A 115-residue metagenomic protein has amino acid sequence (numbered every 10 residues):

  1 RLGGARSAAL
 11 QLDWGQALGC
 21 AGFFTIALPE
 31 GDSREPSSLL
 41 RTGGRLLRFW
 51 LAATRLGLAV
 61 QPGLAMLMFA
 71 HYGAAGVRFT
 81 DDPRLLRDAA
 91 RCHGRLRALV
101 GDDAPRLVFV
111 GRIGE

Functional and structural regions predicted by a protein language model:
R1-E115: Acidic, surface-exposed loops and disordered segments
